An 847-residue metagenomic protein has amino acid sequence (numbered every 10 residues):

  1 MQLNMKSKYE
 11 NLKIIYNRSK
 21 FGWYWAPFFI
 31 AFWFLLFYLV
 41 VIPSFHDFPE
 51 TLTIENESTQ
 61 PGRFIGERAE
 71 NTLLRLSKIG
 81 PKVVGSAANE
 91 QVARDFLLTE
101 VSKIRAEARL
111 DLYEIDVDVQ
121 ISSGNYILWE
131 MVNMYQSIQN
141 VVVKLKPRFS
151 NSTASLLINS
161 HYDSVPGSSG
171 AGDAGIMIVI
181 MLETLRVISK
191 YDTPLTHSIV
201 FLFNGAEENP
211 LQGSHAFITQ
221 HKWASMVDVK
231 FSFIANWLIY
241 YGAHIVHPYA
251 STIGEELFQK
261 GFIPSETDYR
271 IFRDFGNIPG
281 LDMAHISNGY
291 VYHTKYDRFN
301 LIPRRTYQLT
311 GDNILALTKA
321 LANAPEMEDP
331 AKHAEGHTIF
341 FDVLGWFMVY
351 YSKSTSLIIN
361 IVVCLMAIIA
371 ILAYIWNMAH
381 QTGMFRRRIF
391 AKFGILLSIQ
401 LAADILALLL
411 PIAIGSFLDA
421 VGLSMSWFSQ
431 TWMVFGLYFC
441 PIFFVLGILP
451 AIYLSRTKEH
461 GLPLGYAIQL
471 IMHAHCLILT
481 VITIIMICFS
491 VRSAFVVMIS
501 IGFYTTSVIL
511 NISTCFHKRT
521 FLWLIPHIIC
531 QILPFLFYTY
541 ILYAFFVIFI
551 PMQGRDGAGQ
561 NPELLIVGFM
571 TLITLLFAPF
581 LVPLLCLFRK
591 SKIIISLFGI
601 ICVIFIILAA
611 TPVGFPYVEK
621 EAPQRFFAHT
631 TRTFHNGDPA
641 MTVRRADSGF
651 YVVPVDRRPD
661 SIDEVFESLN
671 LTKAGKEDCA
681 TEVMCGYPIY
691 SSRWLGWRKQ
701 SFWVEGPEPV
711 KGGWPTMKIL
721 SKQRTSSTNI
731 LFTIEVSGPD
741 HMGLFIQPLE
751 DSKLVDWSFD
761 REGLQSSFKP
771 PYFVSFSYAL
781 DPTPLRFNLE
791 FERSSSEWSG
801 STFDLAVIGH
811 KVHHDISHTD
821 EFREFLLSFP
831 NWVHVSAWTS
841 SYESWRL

Functional and structural regions predicted by a protein language model:
M1-K20: N-terminal Lys/Arg-rich, disordered targeting/topogenic segments
Q2-K8, W25-V41, V363-I689: Alpha-helical transmembrane segments of integral membrane proteins
W23-W25, R68: Hydrophobic secondary-structure signal with a strong preference for alpha-helical segments in membranes
F48-Y351, L744, E750, D756-E792 (+1 more regions): Soluble extramembrane regions of membrane proteins in the secretory/endomembrane system
D95-V132, Q136-I138, V142, H244 (+1 more regions): Extracytosolic and intramembrane catalytic regions of membrane-associated proteins in envelope/secretory systems
A322-L344, A403-F417, H813-L847: Membrane-proximal extracellular juxtamembrane segment immediately upstream of a following transmembrane helix
K332-I368, G383-L396: Cytosolic-side membrane-insertion boundary helix
